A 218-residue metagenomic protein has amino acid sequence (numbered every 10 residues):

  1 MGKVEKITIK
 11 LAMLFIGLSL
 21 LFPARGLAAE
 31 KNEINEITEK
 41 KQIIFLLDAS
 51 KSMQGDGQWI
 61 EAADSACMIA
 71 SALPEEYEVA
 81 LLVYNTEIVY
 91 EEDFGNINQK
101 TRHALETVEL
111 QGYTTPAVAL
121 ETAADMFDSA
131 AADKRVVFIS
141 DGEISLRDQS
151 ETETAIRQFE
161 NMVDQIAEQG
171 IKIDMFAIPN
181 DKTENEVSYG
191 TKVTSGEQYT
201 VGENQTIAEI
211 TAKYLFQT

Functional and structural regions predicted by a protein language model:
G2-F45, S50-I60: Acidic, polar low-complexity linker/tail segments
A29-E30, E87-E92, Q99-R135, I144-S145 (+2 more regions): Von Willebrand factor
E36-D93, A119-A123, A132-S140, D174-K182: Von Willebrand factor
K40, W59, A63-A70, E78 (+7 more regions): Extracytoplasmic/secreted envelope proteins and their assembly/folding machinery, especially bacterial periplasmic
L47-M53, I69-Y77, E109-G112, A123-A131 (+4 more regions): Sec/Tat-exported extracytoplasmic proteins
G55-W59, E109, Y113, T152 (+1 more regions): Flexible, glycine- and charge-enriched loops at secondary-structure boundaries
T107-V108, G142-V193, Y199-G202, T206-E209 (+1 more regions): VWA/integrin I-like adhesion module and closely mimicked acidic/polar interface patches used
